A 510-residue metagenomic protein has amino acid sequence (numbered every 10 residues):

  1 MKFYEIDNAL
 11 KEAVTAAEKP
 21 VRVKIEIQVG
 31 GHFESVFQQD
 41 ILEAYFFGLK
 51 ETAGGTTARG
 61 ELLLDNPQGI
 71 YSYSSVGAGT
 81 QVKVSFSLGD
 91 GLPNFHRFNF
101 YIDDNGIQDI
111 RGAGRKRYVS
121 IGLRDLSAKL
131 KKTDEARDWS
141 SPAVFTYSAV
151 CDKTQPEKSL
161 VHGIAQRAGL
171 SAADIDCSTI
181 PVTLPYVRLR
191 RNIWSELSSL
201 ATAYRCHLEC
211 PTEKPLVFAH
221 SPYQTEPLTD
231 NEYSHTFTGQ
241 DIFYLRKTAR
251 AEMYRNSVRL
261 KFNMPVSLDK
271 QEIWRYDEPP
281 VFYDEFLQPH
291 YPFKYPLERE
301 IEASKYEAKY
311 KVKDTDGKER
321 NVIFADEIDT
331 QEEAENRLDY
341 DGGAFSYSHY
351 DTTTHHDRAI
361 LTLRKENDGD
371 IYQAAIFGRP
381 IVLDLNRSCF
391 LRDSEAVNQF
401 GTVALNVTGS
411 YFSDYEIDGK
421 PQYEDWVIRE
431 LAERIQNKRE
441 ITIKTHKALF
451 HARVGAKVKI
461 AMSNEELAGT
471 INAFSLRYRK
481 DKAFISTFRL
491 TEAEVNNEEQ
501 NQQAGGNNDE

Functional and structural regions predicted by a protein language model:
M1-A44: Polar/acidic, low-complexity leader/linker segments enriched in S/T/G and N/D
K2-A17, D65-S171, D368-Y372, E499-Q500: Surface-exposed cap/loop segments at beta↔alpha junctions
K2-K11, P93-N99, D104-L130, D176-S267 (+1 more regions): Short beta-strand-centered interaction patches in the first periplasmic/extracellular domains of large envelope
I6-P20, R137-T179, I193, D269-Q271 (+2 more regions): Intrinsically disordered, low-complexity terminal/linker regions enriched in Pro/Ser/Gly and acidic residues
H32-Q38, P93-H96, N321, S346: Surface-exposed loop/edge segments in extracytoplasmic proteins
F33, G48-K50, L130-V161, D174-S199 (+2 more regions): Short acidic/polar beta-strand-loop edge motifs in secreted extracellular and Gram-negative envelope-associated
F46-V76, V182, T202-H207, D241-E510: An acidic/polar, Gly/Ser/Thr-rich interaction patch typically located in mid-to-C-terminal regions of proteins
L88-L123, E209-P211, A456-L490: Short beta-strand and beta-hairpin "edge-sheet" elements
